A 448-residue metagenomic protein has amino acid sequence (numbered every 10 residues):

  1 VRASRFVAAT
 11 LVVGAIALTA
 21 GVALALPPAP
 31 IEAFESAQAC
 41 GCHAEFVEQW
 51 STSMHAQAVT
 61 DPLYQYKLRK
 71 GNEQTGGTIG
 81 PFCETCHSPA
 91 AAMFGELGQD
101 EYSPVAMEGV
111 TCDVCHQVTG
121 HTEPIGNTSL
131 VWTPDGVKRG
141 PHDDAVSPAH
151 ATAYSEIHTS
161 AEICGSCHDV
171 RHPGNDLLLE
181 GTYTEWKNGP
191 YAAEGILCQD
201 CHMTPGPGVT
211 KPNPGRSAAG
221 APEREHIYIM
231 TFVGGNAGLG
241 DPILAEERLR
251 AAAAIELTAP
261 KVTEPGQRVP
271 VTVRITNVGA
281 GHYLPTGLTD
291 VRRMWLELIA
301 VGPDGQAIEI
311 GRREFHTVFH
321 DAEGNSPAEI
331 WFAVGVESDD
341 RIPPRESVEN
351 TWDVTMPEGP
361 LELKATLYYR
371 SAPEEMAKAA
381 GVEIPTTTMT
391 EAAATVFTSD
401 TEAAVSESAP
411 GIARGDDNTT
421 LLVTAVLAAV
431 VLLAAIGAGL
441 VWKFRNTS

Functional and structural regions predicted by a protein language model:
V1-L11: Bacterial N-terminal signal peptides that target proteins for export
A9-A20: Bacterial N-terminal signal peptides
G21-A25: Sec-dependent signal peptide cleavage junction
L26-G41: N-terminal module-boundary/linker segments of secreted carbohydrate-active enzymes
P27-I31, F46-E73, G95-W331, G335-P344 (+2 more regions): Primarily the internal scaffold of c-type cytochrome electron-transfer domains, especially repeated/multiheme c-type
E402-T419: C-terminal low-complexity, Ser/Thr- and acidic/Pro-rich disordered "stalk" regions positioned immediately N-terminal
V423-L432: Single-pass type I membrane protein transmembrane segment
L433-S448: C-terminal membrane-anchoring or membrane-association module
